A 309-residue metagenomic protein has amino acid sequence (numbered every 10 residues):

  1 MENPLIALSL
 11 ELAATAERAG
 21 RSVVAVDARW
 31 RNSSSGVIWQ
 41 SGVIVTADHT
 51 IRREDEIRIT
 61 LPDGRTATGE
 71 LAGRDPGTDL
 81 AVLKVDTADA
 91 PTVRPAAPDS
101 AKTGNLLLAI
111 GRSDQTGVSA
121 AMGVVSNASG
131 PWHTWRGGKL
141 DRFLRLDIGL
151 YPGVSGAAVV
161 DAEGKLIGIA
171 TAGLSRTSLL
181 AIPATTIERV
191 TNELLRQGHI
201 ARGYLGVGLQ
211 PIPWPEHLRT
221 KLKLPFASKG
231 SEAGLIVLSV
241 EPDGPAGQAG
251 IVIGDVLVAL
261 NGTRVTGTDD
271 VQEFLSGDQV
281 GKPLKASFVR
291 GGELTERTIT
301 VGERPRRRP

Functional and structural regions predicted by a protein language model:
E2, G20, R29-S33, Q40-L80 (+1 more regions): Catalytic-histidine neighborhood of serine endopeptidases, predominantly the chymotrypsin-like S1/PA family
P4, A14, Q40, E70 (+1 more regions): C-terminal recognition in membrane/secretory proteostasis and scaffolding
I6-A14, S22-S41, A47, R65-T68 (+4 more regions): A conserved glycine-rich beta-strand in the N-terminal activation segment of trypsin-fold
A14-T15, E70-A72, A88-G117, I148-G149 (+3 more regions): Active-site substrate-binding loop(s) of clan PA
G20-S22, A81, D86-R94, S119-T177 (+3 more regions): Active-site region of chymotrypsin-like
R21-V26, G36, G42, T46 (+16 more regions): Terminal peptide-recognition signature
W30-S33, R53-E54, Y151-S155, D243-G244 (+1 more regions): Short, small/polar residue-rich loop motifs at catalytic or cofactor-binding pockets
R53-L71, A88, K102-A109, V118-H133 (+3 more regions): Beta-strand/loop subdomains of soluble extracytoplasmic proteins
